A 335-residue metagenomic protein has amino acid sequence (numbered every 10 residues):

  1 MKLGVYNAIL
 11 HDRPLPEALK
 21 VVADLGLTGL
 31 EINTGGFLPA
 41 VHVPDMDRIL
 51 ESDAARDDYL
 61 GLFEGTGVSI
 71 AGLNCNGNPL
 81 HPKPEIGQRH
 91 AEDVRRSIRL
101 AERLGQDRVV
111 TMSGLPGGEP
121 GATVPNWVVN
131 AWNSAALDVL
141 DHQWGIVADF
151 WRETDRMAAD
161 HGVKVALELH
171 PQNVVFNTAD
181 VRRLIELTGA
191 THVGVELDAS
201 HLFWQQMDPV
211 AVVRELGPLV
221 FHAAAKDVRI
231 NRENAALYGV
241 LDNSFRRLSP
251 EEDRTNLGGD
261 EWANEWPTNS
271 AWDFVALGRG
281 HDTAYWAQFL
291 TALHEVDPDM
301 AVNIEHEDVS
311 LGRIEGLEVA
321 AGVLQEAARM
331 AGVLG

Functional and structural regions predicted by a protein language model:
M1-G4, I9-G29, G105-D107, R152 (+2 more regions): Histidine-acidic metal/acid-base catalytic patches
M1-L3, V68-A71: Transmembrane beta-strand segments of Gram-negative outer membrane beta-barrel proteins
I9, N33-G36, N76: Short beta-to-alpha linker loops that shape the active-site pocket of alpha/beta-hydrolase fold enzymes
E17, R56-T66, G72, P79-V195 (+2 more regions): Active-site acidic/histidine proton-transfer and metal-coordination neighborhood in alpha/beta enzyme cores
N33-D58, S113-P120: Glycine-rich, proline-tolerant flexible connector loops at the mouths of alpha/beta enzymes
G35, N78, G114, V228 (+1 more regions): Flexible loop residues that form catalytic and substrate-binding hotspots at small-molecule/glycan-binding clefts
V43-R56, W132-D149, P250-E252, N256 (+2 more regions): A short acidic, glycine-rich active-site loop that binds or catalyzes chemistry on phosphate/adenosine moieties
P44-L50, G117-A131, A235-E251: Aromatic- and acidic-residue-enriched segments that line the glycan-binding/catalytic groove of carbohydrate-active
